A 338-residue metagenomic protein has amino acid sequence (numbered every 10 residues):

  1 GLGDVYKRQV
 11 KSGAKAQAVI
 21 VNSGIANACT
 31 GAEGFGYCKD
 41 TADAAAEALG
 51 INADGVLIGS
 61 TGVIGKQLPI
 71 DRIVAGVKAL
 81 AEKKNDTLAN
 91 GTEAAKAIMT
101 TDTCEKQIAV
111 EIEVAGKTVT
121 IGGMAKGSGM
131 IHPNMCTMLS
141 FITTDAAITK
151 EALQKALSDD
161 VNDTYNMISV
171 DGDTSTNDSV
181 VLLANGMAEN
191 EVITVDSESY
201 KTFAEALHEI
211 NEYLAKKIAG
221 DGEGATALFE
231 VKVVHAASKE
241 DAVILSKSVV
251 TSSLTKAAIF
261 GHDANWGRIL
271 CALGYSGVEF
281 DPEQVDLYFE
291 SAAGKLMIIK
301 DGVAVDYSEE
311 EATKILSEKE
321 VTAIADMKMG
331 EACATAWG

Functional and structural regions predicted by a protein language model:
G1-Y6: Short, small-residue-biased leader/transition segments that mark boundaries at the very start of proteins
K39-D40, A44-Y165, S175: Glycine-rich, mobile lid/loop segments that gate access to catalytic sites or pores
I51-G55, D86-A95, I108-A109, Y165-N177 (+4 more regions): Flexible, glycine/charged-enriched surface loops at secondary-structure junctions
T149-L214: Acidic, glycine-rich loop-and-beta core segments that form the ion-binding/anion-interacting portion of active sites
V180-L182, T226-S238, W266-S276: A short beta-alpha structural unit
G186-G261: A glycine- and small/hydrophobic-rich beta-loop-beta segment that serves as a flexible "lid/hinge" or phosphate-binding
V243-K247, T251-G338: Internal helix-turn-beta structural module
